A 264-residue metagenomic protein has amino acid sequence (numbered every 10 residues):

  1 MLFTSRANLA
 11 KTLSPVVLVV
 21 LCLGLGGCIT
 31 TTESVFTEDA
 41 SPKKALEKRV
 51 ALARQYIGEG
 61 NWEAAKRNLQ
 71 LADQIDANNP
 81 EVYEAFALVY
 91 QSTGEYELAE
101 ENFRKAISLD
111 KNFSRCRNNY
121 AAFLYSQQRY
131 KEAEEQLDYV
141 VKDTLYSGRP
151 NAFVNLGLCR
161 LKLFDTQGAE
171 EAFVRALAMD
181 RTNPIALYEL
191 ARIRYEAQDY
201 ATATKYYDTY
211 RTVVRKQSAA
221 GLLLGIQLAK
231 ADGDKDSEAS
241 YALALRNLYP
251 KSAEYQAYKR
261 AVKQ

Functional and structural regions predicted by a protein language model:
C22-A45: Bacterial Sec signal peptide processing site at the extreme N-terminus
T32-A40, T209-Q264: Terminal, low-structured helical/coil segments at or just beyond the last alpha-helical repeat
S41, I75, L109-D110, D143-L145 (+3 more regions): Structural marker of alpha-solenoid helical repeat scaffolds
A45-L46, P80-E81, S114-R115, G148-P150 (+3 more regions): Helix-start (N-cap) detector for alpha-helical repeat units in TPR-like alpha-solenoids, especially tetratricopeptide
A51, A85-L88, N119, N155 (+3 more regions): Canonical tetratricopeptide repeat
G58, S92-T93, S126-Q127, D143 (+4 more regions): Register position in tetratricopeptide repeats
